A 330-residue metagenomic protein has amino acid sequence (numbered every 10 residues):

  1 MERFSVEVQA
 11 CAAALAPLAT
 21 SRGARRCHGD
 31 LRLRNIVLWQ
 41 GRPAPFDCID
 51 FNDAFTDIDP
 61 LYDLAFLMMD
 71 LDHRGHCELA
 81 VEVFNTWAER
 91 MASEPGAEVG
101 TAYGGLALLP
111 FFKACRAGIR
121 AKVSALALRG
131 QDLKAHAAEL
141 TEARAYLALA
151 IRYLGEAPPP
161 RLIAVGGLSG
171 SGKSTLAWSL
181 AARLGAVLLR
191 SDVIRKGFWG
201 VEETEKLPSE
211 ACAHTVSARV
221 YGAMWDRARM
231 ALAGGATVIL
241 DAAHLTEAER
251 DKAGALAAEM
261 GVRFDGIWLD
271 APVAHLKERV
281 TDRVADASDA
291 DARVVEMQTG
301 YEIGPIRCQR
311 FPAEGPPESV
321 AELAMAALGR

Functional and structural regions predicted by a protein language model:
M1-R161: ATP-dependent phospho-/nucleotidyl transfer catalytic cores
V165: Hydrophobic anchor at the beta1->P-loop junction of P-loop NTPases
L168: P-loop (Walker A) phosphate-binding loop of NTP-binding proteins
K173: Conserved lysine of the Walker
L176: Hydrophobic positions on the alpha1 helix immediately C-terminal to the Walker A/P-loop
S179-A236: Conserved substrate/cofactor phosphate-moiety recognition/catalytic segment in nucleotide-dependent phosphotransferases
M260-V280: Conserved phosphate-donor/acceptor-positioning beta-strand/loop module used by diverse small-molecule
T281-R330: Small-molecule kinase domains that catalyze NTP-dependent phosphoryl transfer to phosphate-bearing small molecules
